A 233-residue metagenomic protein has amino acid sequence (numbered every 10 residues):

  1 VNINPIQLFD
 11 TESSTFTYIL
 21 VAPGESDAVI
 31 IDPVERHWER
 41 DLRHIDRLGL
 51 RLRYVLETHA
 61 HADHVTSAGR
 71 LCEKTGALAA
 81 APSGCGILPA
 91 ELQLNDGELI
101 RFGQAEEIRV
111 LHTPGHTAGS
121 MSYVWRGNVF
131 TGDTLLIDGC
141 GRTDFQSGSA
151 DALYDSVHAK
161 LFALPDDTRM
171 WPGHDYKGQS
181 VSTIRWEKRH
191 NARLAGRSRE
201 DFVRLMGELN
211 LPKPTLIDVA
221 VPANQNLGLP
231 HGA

Functional and structural regions predicted by a protein language model:
V1-R51, S122-T131, D138: Conserved beta-strand hairpin/beta-sheet module of binuclear metal-dependent hydrolase folds, prominently
S14, E35-L111, R189-R193: Active-site HxH/HxHxD metal-binding segment of metal-dependent hydrolases
I19, L99-W125: Core dinuclear metal-dependent hydrolase active-site scaffold
L20, D32, H59, L71 (+6 more regions): Divalent metal-coordination and catalytic microenvironments
I30-P33, R51-H61, A80-S83, T113-G115 (+3 more regions): Active-site neighborhood of phospho(di)ester-bond hydrolases with catalytic His/Asp-centered motifs
R36-W38, A60-T66, G86-P89, A118-S120 (+3 more regions): Active-site environment of divalent metal-dependent phosphoester hydrolases
C140-A163: Active-site-adjacent loop/tail segments of enzyme domains
D155-A233: Accessory terminal helices/loops
